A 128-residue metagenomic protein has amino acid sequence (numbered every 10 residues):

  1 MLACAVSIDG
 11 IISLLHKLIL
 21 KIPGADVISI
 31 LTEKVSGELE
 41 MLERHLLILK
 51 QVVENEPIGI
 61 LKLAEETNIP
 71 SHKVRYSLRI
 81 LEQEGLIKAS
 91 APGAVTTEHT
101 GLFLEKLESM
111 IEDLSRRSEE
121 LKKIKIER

Functional and structural regions predicted by a protein language model:
L18-L47: Short alpha-helical segments that sit at the start of domains
K21, K106-R128: Amphipathic alpha-helical dimerization/coiled-coil segments that flank or bridge DNA-binding/regulatory modules
K50-E54: Short, locally clustered residues in the helix-turn-helix/winged-helix DNA-binding domain
N55-G59: Short capping segments at the starts of secondary-structure elements
K62-E65: A short acidic, leucine-rich amphipathic alpha-helix
I69-E82: Short amphipathic alpha-helical interaction segments
E82-P92: A short, conserved structural fragment
A91-V95, H99-T100: Short, Lys/Arg-rich nucleic-acid/phosphate-binding segment
